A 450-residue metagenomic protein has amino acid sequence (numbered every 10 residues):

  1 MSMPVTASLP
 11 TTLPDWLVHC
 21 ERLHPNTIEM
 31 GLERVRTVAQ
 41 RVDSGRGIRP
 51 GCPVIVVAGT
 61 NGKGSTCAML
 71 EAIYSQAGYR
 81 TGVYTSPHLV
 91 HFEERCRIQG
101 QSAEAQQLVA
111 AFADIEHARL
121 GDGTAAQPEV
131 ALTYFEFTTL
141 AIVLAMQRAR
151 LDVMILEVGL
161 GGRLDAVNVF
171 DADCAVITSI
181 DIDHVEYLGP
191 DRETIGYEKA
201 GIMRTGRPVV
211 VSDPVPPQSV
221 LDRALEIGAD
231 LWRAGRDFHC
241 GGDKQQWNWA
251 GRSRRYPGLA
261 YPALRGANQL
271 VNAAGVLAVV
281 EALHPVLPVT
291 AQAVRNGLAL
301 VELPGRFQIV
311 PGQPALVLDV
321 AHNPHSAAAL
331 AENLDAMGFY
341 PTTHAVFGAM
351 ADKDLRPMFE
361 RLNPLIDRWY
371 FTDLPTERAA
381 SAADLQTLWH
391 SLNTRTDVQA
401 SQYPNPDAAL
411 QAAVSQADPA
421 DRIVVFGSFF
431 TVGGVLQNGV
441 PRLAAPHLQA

Functional and structural regions predicted by a protein language model:
M1-N61, S65-R80, L89-V90, R150 (+2 more regions): N-terminal leader/targeting and accessory segments in enzymes
N26, L32-R36, Q40-G51, Q76-F170 (+1 more regions): ATP-dependent carboxylate-amine ligase catalytic core
P50-P53, R148, V153-V158, D165-V176 (+3 more regions): Nucleotide phosphate-binding/pyrophosphate-handling subdomain across enzymes that bind or process nucleotide phosphates
Y84-P87, S212-D213, L225-G242, A263-A267 (+6 more regions): Beta-strand->loop->alpha-helix junctions that form or flank phosphate-binding loops in nucleotide-handling enzymes
L160-A229, L355: Conserved catalytic-core segment of NTP-binding enzymes
V210, P214-W232, D243, A315-L318 (+2 more regions): C-terminal helical cap/extension that packs against the catalytic core of soluble nucleotide-cofactor enzymes
L374-R378, A444-A450: Short, flexible loop segments at boundaries between secondary-structure elements
S428: Active-site-proximal loop/hinge segments that shape catalytic or ion-binding/gating pockets
